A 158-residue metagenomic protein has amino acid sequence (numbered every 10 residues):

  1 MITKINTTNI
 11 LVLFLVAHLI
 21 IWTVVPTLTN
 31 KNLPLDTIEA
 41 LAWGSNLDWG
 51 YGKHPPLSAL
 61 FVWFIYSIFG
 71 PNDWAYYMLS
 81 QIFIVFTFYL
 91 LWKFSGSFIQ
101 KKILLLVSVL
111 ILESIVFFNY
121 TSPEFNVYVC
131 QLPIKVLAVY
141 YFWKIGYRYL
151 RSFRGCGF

Functional and structural regions predicted by a protein language model:
M1-W22: Start-transfer (signal-anchor) and selected internal transmembrane alpha helices of multi-pass inner/ER membrane
V12, M78-I99, V136-Y141: Transmembrane-helix motifs of polytopic, lipid-linked glycan transferases
V25-A40, G50-V62, P71-A75: Extracytoplasmic catalytic/substrate-binding loops of multi-pass membrane glycan-assembly enzymes
V62-Y66, L79-L90, I111, I115 (+1 more regions): Transmembrane alpha-helices of multi-pass, membrane-embedded glycan-processing enzymes that use lipid-linked
L91-S114, P133, Y149-R151: Transmembrane-helix signature of polytopic, membrane-embedded enzymes that assemble or transfer cell-envelope glycans
I99, A138-G155: Membrane-interface transmembrane helices that cradle and orient dolichyl/undecaprenyl
Y120-C130: Short acidic/glycine- and proline-prone juxtamembrane loop motifs at membrane-interface regions of multi-pass membrane
